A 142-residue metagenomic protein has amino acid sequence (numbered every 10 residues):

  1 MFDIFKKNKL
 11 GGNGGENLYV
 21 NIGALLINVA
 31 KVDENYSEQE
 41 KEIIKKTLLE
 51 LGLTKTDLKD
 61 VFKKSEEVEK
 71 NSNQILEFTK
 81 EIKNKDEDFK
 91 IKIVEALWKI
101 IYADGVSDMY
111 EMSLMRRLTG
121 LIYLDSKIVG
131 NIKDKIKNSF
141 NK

Functional and structural regions predicted by a protein language model:
M1-N28, S37-K142: Small-residue-enriched hydrophobic alpha-helices in membranes
